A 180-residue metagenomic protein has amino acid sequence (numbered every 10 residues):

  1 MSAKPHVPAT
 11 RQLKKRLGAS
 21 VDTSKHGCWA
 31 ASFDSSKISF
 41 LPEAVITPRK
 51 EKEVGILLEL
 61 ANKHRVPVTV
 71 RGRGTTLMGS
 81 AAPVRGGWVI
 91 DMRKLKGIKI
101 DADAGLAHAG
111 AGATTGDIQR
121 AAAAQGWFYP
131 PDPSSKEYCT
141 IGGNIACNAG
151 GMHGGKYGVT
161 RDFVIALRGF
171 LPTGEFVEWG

Functional and structural regions predicted by a protein language model:
M1-E59, T75-G105, R120, S134 (+1 more regions): N-terminal flexible segment immediately upstream of the FAD-binding catalytic core in FAD-dependent oxidoreductases
V66-P67, F128: Residue-level detector of anion-binding/catalytic polar loops
T69-R71: Conserved PLP-anchoring active-site segment centered on the Schiff-base-forming lysine
G97-D101, A107-G180: FAD-binding subdomain of flavoenzyme oxidoreductases
